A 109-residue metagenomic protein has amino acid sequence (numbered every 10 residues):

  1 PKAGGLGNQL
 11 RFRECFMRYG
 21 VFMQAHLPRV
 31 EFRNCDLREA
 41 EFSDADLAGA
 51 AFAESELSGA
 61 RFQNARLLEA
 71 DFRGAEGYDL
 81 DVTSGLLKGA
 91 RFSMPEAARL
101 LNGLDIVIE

Functional and structural regions predicted by a protein language model:
P1-E109: Tandem repeat scaffolds
